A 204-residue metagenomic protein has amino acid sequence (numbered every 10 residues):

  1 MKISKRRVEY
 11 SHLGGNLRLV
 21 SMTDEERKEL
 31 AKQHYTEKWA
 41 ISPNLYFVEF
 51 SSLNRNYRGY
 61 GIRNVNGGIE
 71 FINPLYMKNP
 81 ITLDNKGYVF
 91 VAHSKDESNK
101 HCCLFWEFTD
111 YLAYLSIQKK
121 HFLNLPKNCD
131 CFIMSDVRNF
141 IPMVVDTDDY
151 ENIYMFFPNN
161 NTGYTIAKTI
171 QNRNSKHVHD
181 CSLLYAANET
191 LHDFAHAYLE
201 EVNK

Functional and structural regions predicted by a protein language model:
M1-R7, L13, L17-L19, I62-E70 (+4 more regions): Solvent-exposed, well-ordered amphipathic alpha-helical segments that flank/support binding or catalytic loops
K2-K86: Basic, glycine-enriched DNA-binding surface that flanks or lies within the catalytic cores of DNA
Y10-M22, G87-F90, K95-E97, E107 (+4 more regions): A broadly tuned "polar low-complexity/structure-edge" signature
D24, C103, F156-N159: Generic alpha-helical structural element
T36, Y114, M155: Terminal peptide-recognition signature
T36-E37, S42, E107, D136 (+2 more regions): Helix N-cap and loop-to-helix transition residues
S52-V145: Phosphate-handling DNA/RNA-contact segment within nucleic-acid enzymes
Q118-K204: TOPRIM fold recognition
